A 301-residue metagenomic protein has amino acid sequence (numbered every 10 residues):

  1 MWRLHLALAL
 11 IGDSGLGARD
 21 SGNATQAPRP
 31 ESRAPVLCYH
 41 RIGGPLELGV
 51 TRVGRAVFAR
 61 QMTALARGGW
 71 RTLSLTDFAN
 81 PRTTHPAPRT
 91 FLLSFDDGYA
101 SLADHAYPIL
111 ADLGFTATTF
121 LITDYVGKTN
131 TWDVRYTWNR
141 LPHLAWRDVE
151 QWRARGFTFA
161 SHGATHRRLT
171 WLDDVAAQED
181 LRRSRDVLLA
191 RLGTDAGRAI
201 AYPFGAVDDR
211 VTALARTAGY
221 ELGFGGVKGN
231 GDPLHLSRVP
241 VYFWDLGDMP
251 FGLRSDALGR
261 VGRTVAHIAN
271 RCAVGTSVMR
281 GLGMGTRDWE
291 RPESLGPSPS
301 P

Functional and structural regions predicted by a protein language model:
W2-I11, P28-S94, A100-S101, W171-P301: C-terminal active-site subregion of NodB/CE4 polysaccharide deacetylases
G12-R19: Intrinsically disordered, low-complexity repeat regions of secreted/extracellular protein precursors
L37-R41, T158-H166: Histidine-centered catalytic micro-motifs
A66, P108-F115, P142-A160, R216: Acidic (Asp/Glu)-rich catalytic clusters
S94-F95, A160: Generic enzyme active-site microenvironment
G114-Y136: A short, conserved beta-to-alpha structural element at the edge of catalytic cores that scaffolds binding
T129-R140, H166-D174: Surface-exposed cleft-lining segments at the edges of enzyme active sites
